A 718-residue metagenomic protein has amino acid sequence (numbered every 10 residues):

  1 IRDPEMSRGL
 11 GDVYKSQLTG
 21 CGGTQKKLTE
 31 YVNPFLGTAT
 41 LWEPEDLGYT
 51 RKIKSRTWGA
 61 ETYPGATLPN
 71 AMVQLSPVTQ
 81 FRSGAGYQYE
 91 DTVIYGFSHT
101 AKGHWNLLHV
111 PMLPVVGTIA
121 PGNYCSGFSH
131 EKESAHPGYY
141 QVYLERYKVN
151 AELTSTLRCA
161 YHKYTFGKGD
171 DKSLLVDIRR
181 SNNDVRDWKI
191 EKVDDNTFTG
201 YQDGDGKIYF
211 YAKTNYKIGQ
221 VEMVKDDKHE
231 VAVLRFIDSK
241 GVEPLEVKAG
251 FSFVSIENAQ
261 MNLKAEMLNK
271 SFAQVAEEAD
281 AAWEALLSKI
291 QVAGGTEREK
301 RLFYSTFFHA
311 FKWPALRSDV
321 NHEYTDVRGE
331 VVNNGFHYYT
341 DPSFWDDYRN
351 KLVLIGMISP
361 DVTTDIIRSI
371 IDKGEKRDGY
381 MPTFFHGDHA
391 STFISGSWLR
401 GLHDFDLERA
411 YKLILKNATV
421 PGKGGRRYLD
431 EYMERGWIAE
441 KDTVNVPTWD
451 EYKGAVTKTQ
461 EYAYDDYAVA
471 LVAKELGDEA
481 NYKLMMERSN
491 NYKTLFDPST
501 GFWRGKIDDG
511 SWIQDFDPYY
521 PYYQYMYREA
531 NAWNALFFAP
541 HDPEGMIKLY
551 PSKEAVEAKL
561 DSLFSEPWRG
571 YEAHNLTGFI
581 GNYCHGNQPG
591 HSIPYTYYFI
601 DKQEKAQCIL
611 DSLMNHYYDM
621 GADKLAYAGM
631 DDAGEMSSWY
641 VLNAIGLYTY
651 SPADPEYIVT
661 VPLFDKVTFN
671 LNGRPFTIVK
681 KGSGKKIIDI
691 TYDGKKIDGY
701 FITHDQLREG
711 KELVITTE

Functional and structural regions predicted by a protein language model:
I1-Q17: Single conserved hydrophobic/aromatic residue that forms the stacking wall/gate of nucleotide- or nucleobase-binding
G23-L352, G356-T392, L399-Q460, A473-T494 (+7 more regions): Accessory carbohydrate-recognition regions in carbohydrate-active enzymes
E461-D465: Hydrophobic, small-residue-rich alpha-helical packing segments that form membrane-like cores
K680-G694: Surface-exposed interfaces of beta-sheet-rich extracellular modules
